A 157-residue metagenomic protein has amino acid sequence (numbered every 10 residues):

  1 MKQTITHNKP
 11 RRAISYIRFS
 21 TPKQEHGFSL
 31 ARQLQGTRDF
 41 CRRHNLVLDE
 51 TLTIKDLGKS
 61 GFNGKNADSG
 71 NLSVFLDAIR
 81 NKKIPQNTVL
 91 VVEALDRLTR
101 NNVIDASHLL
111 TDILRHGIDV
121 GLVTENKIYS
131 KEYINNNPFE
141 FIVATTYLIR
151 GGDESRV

Functional and structural regions predicted by a protein language model:
M1-V157: Short, structured surface patches at the beginning of a domain
